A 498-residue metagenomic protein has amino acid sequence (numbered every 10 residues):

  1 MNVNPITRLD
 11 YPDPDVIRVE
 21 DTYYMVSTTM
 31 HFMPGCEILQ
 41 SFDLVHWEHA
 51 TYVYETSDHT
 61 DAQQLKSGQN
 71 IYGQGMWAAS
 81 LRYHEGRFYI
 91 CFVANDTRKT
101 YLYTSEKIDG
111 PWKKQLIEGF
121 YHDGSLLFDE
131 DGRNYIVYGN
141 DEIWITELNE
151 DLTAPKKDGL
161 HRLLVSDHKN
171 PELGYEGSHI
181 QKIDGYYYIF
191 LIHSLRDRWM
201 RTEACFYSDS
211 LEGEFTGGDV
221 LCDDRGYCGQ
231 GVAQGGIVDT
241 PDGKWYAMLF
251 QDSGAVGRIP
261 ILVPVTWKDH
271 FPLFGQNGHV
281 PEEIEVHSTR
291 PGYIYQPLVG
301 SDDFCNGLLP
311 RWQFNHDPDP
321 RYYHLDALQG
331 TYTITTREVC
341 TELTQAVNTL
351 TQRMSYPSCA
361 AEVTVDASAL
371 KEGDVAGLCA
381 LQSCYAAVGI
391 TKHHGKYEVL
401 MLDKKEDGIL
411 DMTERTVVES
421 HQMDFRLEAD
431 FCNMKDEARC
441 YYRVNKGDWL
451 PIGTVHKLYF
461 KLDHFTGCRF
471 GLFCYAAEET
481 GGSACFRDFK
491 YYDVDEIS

Functional and structural regions predicted by a protein language model:
M1-S498: Carbohydrate-active catalytic/glycan-binding domains of CAZyme proteins, especially the secreted or lumenal ectodomains
